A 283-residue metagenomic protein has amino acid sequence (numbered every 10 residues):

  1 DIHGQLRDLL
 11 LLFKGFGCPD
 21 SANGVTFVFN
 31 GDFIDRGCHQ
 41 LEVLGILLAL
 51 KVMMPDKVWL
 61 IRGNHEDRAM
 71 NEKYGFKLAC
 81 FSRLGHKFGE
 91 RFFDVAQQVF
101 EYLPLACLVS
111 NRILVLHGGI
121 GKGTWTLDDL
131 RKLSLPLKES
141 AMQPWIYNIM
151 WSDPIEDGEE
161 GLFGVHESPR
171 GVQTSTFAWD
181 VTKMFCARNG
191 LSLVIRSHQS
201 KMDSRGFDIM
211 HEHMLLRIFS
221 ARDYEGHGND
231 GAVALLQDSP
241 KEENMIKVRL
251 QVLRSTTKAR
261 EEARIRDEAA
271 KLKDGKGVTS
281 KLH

Functional and structural regions predicted by a protein language model:
I2-H283: Feature recognizes metal-dependent phosphohydrolase scaffolds
